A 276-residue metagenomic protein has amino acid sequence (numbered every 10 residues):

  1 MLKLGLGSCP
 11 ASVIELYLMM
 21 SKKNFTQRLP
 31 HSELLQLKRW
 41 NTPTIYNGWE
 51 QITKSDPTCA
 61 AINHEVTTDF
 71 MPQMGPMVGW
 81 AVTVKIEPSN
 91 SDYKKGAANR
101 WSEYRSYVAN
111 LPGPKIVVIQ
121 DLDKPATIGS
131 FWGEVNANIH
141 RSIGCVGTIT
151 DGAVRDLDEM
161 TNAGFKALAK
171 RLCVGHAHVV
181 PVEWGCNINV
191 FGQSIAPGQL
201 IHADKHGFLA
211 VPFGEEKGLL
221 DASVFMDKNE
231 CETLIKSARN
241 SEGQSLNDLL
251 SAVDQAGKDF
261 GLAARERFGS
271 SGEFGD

Functional and structural regions predicted by a protein language model:
L2-S8: Low-complexity, intrinsically disordered Ser/Thr/Pro- and acidic-rich segments
C9, Y17-A98, S102-L111, I116 (+1 more regions): Intrinsically disordered, low-complexity regions enriched in acidic/Ser/Thr/Pro/Gln residues
W49, H140, Q199-I201: Buried hydrophobic positions in well-ordered alpha/beta secondary-structure cores of metabolic enzymes
A60-I62, I86, V118-Q120, T148-G152 (+2 more regions): General beta-strand structural signal in soluble alpha/beta enzymes
V108-D151: Extracellular/luminal Protease-associated
T150, L157-D204, F208: A contiguous pocket-lining binding segment that forms or flanks enzyme active sites
L200-G243: A hydrophobic, small-residue-rich beta->alpha segment in the mid-to-C-terminal subdomain of diverse proteins
N240-D276: Charge-patterned, long linear interaction tracts outside catalytic cores
